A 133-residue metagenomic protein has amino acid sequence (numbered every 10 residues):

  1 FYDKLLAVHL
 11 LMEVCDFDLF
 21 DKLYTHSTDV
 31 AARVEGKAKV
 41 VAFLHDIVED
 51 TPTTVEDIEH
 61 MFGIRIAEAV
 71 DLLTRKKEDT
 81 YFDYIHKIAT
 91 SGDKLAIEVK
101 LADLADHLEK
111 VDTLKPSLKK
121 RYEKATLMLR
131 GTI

Functional and structural regions predicted by a protein language model:
F1-I133: Active-site helical microenvironments for divalent-metal-assisted chemistry
